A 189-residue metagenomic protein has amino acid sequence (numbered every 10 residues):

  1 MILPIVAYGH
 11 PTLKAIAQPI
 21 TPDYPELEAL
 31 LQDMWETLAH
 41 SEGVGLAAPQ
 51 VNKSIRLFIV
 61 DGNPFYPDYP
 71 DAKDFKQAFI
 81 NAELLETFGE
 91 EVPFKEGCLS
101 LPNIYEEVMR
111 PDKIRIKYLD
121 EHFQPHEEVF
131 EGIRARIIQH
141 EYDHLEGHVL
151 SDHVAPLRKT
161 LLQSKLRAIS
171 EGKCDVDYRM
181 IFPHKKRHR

Functional and structural regions predicted by a protein language model:
M1-Q139, H144-R189: Active-site rim/adjacent substrate-binding subdomains
